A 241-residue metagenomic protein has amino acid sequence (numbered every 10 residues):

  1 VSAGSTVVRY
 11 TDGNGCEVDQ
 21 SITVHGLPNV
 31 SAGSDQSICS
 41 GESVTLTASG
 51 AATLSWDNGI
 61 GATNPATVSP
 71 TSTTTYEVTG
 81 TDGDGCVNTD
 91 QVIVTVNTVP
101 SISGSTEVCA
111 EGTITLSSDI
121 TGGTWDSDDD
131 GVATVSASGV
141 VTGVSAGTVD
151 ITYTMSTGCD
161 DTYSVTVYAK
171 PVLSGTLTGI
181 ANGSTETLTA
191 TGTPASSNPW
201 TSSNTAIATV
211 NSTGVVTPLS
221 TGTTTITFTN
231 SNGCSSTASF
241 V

Functional and structural regions predicted by a protein language model:
V1-V7, N64-E77, S138-T148, G214-T223: Solvent-exposed segments in extracellular or luminal domains encompassing
Y10-D12, G80, Y153-M155, F228-N230: Conserved structural position at the C-terminal beta-strand of extracellular beta-sandwich adhesion modules
V18-H25, N88-V96, D161-V167, S236-V241: C-terminal edge beta-strand
L27-D35, N97-S105, A133, A169-L177 (+1 more regions): Proline-enriched interdomain boundary motifs that mark the N-terminal boundary and often initiate the first structured
Q36-E42, T106-G112, L177-S184: Short, solvent-exposed loop/linker segments at the N-terminal edge of repeated beta-sheet extracellular domains
E42-G50, E111-I120, S184-G192: A short beta-strand segment in extracellular, disulfide-stabilized domains
A51-P70, S127-V140, S202-V215: Surface-exposed, flexible coil segments in extracellular/virion-facing regions
T53-S55, G122-W125, G192-P199: Extracellular acidic loop/turn motifs
